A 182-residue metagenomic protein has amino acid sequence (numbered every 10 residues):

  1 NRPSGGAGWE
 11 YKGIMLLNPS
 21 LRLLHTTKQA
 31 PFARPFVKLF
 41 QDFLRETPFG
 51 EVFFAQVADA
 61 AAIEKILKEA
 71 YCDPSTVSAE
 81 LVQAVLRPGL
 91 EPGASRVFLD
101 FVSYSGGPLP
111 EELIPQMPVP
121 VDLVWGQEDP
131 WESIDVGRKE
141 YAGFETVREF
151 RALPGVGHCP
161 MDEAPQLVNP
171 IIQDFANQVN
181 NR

Functional and structural regions predicted by a protein language model:
N1: Glycine-rich nucleophile elbow surrounding the catalytic serine of serine-hydrolase chemistry
G5-V52: Flexible "cap/lid" loop of the alpha/beta hydrolase fold
N18, I66, V85, F98 (+4 more regions): Generic structural signal for small/hydrophobic residues in well-ordered secondary structure, especially within
L23, P130-E132, C159-D162: A short, basic/aromatic alpha-helical/loop segment that forms part of the nucleotidyl-sugar donor-binding site
H25-A30, D135-G137, E163-P165: Short aromatic-enriched loop/helix-cap "lid" or pocket-rim segments at secondary-structure transitions that line
T26, A30, G50-Q116: Conserved alpha/beta-hydrolase catalytic His-Asp/Glu region
Q116-V156: Conserved loop-alpha-helix segment in the C-terminal half of the alpha/beta-hydrolase fold that carries the catalytic
T146-R182: Catalytic active-site module of serine/aspartate enzymes centered on a nucleophile-bearing elbow/loop
